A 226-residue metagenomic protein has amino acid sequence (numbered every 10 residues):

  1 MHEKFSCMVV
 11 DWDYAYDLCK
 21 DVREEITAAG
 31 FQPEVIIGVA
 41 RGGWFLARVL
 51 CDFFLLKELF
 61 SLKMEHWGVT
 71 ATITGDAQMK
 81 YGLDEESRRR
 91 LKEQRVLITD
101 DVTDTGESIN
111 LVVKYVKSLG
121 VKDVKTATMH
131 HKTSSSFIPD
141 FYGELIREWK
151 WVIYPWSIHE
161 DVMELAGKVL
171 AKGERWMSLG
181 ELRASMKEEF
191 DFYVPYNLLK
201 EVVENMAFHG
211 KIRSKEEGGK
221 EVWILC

Functional and structural regions predicted by a protein language model:
M1-C226: PRPP-associated nucleotide enzymes
